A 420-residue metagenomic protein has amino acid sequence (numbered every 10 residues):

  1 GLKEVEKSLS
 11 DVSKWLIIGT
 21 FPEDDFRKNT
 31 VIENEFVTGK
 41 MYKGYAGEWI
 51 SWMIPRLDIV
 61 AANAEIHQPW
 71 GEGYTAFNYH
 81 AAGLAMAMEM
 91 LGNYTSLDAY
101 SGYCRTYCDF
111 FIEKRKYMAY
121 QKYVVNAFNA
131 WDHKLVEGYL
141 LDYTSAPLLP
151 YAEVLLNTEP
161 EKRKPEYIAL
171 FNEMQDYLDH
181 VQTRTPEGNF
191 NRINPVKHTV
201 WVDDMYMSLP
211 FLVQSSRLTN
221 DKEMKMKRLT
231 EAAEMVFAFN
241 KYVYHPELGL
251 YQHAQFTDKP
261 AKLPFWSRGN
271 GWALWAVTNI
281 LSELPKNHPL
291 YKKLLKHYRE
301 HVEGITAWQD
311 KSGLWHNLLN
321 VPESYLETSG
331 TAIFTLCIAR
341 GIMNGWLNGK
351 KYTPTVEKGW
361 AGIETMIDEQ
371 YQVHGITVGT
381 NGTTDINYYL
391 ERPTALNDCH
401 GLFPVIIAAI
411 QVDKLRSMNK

Functional and structural regions predicted by a protein language model:
L9, K14, N78, M88 (+5 more regions): Aromatic-lined, polymer-binding surfaces characteristic of secreted/periplasmic polysaccharide-degrading enzymes
S10-Y79, Y94-S101, T106-D142, L148 (+5 more regions): CBM-like carbohydrate-recognition segments
E23-R27, V31, A169, V202-N317 (+6 more regions): Extended ligand-binding clefts on enzyme/binding-domain cores
A87-Y94: A short, Lys/Arg-enriched amphipathic alpha-helix followed by its capping loop at the start of a domain
S101-R105, E113-Q255, P260-L263, Q370: Extended ligand-binding groove/face enriched in aromatic
